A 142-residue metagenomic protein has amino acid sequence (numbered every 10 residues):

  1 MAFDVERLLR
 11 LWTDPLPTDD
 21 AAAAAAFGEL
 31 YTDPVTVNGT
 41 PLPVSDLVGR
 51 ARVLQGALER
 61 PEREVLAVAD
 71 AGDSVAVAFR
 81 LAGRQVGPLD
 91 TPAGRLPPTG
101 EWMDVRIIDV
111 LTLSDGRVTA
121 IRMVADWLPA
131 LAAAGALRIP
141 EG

Functional and structural regions predicted by a protein language model:
M1-G142: C-terminal and inter-domain tail/linker signature
